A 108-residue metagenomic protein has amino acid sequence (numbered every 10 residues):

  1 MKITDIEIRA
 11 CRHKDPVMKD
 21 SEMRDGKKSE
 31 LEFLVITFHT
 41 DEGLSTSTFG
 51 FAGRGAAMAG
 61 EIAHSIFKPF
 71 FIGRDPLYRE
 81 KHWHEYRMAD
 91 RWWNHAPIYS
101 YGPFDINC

Functional and structural regions predicted by a protein language model:
M1-S47, F51-A52: Structured beta-strand/loop patches that form or line metal/cofactor-binding pockets in enzymes
H39-C108: Metal- or metallocofactor-binding catalytic centers and their adjacent structured scaffolds across diverse enzyme
